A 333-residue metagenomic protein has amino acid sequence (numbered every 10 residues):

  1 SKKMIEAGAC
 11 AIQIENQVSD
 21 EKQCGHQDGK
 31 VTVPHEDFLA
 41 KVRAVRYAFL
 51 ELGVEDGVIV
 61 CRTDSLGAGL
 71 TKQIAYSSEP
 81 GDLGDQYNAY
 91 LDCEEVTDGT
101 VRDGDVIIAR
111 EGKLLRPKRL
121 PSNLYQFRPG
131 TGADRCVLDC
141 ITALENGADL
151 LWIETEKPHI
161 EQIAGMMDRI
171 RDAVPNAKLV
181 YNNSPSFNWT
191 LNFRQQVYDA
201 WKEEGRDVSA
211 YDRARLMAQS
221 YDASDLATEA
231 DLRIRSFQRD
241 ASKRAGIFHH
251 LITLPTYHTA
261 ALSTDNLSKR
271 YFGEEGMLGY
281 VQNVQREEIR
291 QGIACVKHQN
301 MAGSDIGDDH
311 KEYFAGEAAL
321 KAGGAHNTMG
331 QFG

Functional and structural regions predicted by a protein language model:
S1-L251, D308-G333: Alpha/beta enzyme core
C24-V31, A261-M277: C-terminal helical cap(s) of enzyme catalytic domains, especially alpha/beta-barrels
F49-L50, R171-K178, R270-A294: P-loop/Walker A phosphate-binding loop and immediately adjacent motor/lid segment at beta-alpha junctions
E79, I163, D199, A261-L262 (+5 more regions): Solvent-exposed, non-transmembrane amphipathic alpha-helical segments
T190, H258-T259: A SIS-like phosphosugar-recognition module
S242-H250, L262, L278-V296, M301: Peripheral docking tails and interdomain loops at the edges of cofactor- or intermediate-handling domains
I252-Y257: Short acidic/histidine-rich active-site segments
L267-Y280, I293-L320: Structured C-terminal subdomain patch of bacterial secreted/periplasmic proteins
